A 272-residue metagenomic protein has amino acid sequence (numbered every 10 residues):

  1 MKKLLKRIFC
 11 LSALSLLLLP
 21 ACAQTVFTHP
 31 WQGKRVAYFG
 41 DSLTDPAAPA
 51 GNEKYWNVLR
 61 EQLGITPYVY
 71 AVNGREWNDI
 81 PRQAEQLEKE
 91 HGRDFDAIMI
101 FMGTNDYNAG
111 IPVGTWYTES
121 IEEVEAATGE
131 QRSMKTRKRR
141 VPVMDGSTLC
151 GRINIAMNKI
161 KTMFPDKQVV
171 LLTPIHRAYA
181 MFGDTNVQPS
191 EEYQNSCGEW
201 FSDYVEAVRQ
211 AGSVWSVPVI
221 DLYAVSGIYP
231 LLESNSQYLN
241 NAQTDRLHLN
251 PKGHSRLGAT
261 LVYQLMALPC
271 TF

Functional and structural regions predicted by a protein language model:
M1-C10: Bacterial N-terminal signal peptides that target proteins for export
R7, C22-K34, R139-R152: Solvent-exposed, charged interface segments at domain starts and junctions
F9-P20: Bacterial N-terminal signal peptides
S12, G40, M102: Residues that line or immediately flank small-molecule/substrate-binding pockets and catalytic motifs
C22-N73, N78-R93, I98, E233-S234: Serine-esterase "nucleophile elbow" of acetyl-processing enzymes
Q62, A84-F272: Alpha-helical cap/lid subdomain in secreted, periplasmic, or secretory-pathway luminal O-acyl-processing enzymes
